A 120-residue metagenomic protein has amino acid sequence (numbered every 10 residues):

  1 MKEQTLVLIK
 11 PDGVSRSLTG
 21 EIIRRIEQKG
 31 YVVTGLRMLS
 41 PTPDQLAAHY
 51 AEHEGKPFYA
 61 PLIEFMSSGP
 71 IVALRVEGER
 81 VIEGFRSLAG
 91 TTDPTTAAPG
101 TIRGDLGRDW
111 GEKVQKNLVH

Functional and structural regions predicted by a protein language model:
M1-H120: Non-catalytic terminal and connector segments of soluble metabolic enzymes
